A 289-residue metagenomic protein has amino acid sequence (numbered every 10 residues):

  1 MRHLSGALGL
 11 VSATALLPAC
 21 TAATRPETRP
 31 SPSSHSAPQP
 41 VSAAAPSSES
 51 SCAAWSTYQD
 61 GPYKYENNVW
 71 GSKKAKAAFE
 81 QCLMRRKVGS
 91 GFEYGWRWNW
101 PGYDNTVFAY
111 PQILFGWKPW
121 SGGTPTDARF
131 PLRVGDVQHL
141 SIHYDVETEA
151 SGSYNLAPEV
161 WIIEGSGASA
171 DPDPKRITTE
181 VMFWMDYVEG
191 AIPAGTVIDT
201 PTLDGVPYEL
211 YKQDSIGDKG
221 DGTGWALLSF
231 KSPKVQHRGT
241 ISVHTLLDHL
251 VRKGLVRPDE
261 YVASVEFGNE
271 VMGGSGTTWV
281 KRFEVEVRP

Functional and structural regions predicted by a protein language model:
M1-L8: Bacterial N-terminal signal peptides that target proteins for export
P18-A19: C-terminal motif of bacterial Sec signal peptides marking the signal peptidase cleavage site
A22-P26: Sec-dependent signal peptide cleavage junction
R29-S47: Post-signal peptide N-terminal segment of mature Sec-exported envelope proteins
S48-Y103: Solvent-exposed N-terminal domain segments of exported/luminal and surface proteins
F108-T200: Extracellular-facing segments of soluble proteins and assemblies that are Gly/Ser/Thr-biased and enriched in aromatics
E164-V243: Short helix-loop boundary/capping segments
T223-P289: Long, compositionally biased interface segments
